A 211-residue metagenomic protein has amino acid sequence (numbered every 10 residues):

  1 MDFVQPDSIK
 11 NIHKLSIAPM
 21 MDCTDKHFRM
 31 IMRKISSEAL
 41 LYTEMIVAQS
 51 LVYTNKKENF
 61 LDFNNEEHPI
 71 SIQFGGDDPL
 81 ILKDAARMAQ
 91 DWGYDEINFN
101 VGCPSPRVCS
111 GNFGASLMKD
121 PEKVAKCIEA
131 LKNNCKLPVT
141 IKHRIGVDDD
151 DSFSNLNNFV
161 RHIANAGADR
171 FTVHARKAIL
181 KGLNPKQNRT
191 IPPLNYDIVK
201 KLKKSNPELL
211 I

Functional and structural regions predicted by a protein language model:
M1-I211: Flavin-dependent oxidoreductase catalytic cores
